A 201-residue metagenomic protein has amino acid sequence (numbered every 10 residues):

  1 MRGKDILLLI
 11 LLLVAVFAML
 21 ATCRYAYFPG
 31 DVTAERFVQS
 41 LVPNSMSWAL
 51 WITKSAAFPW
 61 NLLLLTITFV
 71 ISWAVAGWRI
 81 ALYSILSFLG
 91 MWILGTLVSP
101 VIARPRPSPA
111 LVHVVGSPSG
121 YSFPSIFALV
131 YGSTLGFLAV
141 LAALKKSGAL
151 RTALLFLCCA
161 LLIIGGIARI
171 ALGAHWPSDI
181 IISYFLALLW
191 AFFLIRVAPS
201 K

Functional and structural regions predicted by a protein language model:
M1-L64, V101-G116: N-terminal transmembrane-helix/juxtamembrane module of multi-pass inner/ER membrane proteins
G3, L111-K201: Membrane-embedded catalytic cores of phosphoryl/pyrophosphoryl-handling enzymes
D5-I10, L65-L94, L155: Interfacial segments of alpha-helical transmembrane regions
V14-L20, L89-L97, A160-I170: Aromatic-anchored segments of alpha-helical transmembrane domains
C23-A26, V75-A76, I102-R104, L172-G173 (+1 more regions): Short helix-capping/hinge motifs at transmembrane helix termini and TM-loop junctions
T33, I85, L97-V101, I180: Membrane-spanning helices that line or support transport/gating and their immediate boundary helices in channels
N44-M46, A76-A81, S108, G148-A153: Membrane-helix interface segments
W92, T96, P100, L188-F192: Transmembrane alpha-helical segments of multi-pass membrane transport proteins and ion-pumping complexes
